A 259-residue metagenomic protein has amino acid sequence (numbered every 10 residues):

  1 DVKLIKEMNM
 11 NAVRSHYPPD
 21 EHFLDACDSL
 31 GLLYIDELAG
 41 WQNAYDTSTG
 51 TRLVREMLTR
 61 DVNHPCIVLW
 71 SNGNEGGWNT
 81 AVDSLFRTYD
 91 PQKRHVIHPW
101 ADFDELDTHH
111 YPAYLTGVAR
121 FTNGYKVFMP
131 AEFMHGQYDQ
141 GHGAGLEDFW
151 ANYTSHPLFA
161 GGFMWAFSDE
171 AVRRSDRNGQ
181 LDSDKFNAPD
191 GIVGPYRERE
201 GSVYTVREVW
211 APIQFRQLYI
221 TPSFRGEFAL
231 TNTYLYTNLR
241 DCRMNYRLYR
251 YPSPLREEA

Functional and structural regions predicted by a protein language model:
L4-I5, A12-S202: Substrate-binding/catalytic cleft of secreted carbohydrate-active enzymes, primarily glycoside hydrolases
N152-A259: Carbohydrate-binding surfaces of carbohydrate-active enzymes
